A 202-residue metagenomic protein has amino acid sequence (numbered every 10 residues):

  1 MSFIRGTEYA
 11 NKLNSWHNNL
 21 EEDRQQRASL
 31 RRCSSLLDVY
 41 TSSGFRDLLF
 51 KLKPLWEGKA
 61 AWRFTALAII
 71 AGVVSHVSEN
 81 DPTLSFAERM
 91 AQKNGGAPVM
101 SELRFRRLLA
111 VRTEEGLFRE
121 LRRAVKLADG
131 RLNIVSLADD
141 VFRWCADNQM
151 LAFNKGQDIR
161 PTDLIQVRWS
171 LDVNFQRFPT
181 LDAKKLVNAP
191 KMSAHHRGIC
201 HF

Functional and structural regions predicted by a protein language model:
R5-P190, F202: Basic, alpha-helical nucleic-acid-binding regions used in initiation and control of genome expression
A189, A194-R197: Short hydrophobic alpha-helical segments enriched in small aliphatic residues
